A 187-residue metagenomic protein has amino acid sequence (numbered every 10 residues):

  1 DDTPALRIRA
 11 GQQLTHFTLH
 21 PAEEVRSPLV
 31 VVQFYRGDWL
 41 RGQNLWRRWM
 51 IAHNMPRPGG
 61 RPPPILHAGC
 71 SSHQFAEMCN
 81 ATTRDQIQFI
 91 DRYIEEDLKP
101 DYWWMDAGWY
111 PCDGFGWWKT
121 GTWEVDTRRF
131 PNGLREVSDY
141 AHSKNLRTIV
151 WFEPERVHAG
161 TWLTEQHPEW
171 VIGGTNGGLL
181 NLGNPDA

Functional and structural regions predicted by a protein language model:
D1-P58: Beta-strand-rich recognition/accessory modules
G59-P63: Flexible hinge/switch segments at interdomain interfaces of large molecular machines
P64-A187: Aromatic-lined carbohydrate-binding/catalytic grooves of carbohydrate-active enzymes
